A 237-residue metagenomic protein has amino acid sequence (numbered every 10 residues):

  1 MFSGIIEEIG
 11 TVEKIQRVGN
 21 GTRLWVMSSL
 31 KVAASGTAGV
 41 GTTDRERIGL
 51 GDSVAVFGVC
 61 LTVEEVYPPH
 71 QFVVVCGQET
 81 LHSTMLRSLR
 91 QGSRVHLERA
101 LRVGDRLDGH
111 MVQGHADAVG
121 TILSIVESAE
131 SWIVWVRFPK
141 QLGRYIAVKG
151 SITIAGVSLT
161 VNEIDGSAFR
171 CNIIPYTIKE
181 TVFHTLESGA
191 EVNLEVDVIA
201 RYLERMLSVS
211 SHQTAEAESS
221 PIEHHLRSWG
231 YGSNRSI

Functional and structural regions predicted by a protein language model:
M1-I237: Conserved loop->alpha-helix
